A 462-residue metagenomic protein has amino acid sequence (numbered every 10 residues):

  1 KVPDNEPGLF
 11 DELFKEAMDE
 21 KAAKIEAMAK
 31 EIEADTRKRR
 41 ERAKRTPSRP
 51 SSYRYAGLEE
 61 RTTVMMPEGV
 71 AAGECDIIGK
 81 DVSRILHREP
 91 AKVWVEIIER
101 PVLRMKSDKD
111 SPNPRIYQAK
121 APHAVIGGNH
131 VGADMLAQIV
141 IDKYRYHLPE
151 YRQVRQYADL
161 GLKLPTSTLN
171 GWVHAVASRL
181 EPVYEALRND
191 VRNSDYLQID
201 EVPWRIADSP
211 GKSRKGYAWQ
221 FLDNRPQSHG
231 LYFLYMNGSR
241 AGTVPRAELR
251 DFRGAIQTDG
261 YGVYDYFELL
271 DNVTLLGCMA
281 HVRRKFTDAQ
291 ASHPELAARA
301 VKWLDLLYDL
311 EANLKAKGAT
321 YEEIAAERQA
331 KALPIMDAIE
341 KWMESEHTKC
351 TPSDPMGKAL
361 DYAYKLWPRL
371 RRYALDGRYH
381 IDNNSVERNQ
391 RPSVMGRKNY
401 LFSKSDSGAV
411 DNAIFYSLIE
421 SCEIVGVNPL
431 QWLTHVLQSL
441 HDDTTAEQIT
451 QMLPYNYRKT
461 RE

Functional and structural regions predicted by a protein language model:
K1-H130, Q198-I199, R205, A332 (+1 more regions): Short, flexible loop/hinge motifs at secondary-structure junctions
T46-A72, Y151-D251, L314-R378: Gly/Pro-rich turn-and-neighbor structural signature
E68-A72, M105, I139, Q153 (+9 more regions): Mobile genetic element proteins and their domesticated derivatives, centered on retroelements and DNA transposons
P90-D195, I419: Short, positively charged, Gly/Tyr-enriched micro-motifs that form contact patches at catalytic or ligand/partner
H130-A137, R145-P149, S167, F233-Y266 (+2 more regions): Structured ligand/cofactor/substrate-binding pocket environments in proteins
H147-L148, A177-R179, W204-D208, Q227-S228 (+8 more regions): Flexible loop/turn segments at secondary-structure boundaries
D251-G254, Y261-V263, K302-E462: Acidic/histidine-rich catalytic cores and adjacent linkers of DNA breakage/strand-transfer/modification proteins
A255, G260, L269-W303: Conserved beta-strand -> loop -> alpha-helix junction used to position metal-binding or nucleic-acid-contacting
